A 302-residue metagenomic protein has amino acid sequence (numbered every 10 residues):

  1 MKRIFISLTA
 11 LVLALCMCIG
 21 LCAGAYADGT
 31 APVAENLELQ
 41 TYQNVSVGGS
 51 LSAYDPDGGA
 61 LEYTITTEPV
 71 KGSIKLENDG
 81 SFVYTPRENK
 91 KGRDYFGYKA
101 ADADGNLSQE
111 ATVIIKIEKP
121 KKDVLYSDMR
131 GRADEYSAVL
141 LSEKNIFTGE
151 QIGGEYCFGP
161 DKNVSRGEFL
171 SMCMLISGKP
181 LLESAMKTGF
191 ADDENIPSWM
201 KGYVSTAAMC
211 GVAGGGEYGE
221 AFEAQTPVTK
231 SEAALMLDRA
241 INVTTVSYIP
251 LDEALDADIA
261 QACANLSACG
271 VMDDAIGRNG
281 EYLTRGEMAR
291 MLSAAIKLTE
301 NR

Functional and structural regions predicted by a protein language model:
M1-V12: Positively charged n-region of N-terminal signal peptides that target proteins for export
C16-I19, A23-D28, L37-Y42, I114-E135 (+6 more regions): Feature responds to low-complexity, polar/acidic, surface-exposed segments characteristic of secreted/exported proteins
Y26-D57, Y63, F96-K121: Extracellular interdomain linkers/hinges and stalk-like, low-complexity segments in secreted or single-pass
P56-G59, E68-V70: Short glycine/proline-centered coil/turn motifs in the loop regions of extracellular beta-sandwich domains
T66-D79, E150: Low-complexity "stalk/linker" and mucin-like segments enriched in Ser/Thr/Pro/Ala/Gly
G80-Y84: Short strand-edge motifs at loop-to-beta-strand transitions and within beta-strands of extracellular beta-rich domains
E88-G92: Surface-exposed, short loops/turns at beta-strand junctions within beta-sandwich domains
S142-E143, V204, A208-M209, S267: Alpha-helix C-terminal capping/helix-coil junction sites
